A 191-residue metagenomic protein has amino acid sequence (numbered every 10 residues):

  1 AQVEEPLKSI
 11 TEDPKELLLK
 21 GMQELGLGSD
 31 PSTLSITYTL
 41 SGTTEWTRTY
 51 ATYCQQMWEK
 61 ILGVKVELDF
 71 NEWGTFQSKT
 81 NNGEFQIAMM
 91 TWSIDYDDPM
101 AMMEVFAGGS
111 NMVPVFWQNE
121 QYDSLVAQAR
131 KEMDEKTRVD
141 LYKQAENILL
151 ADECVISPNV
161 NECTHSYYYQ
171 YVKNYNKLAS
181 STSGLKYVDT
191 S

Functional and structural regions predicted by a protein language model:
A1-Q56, K60, Q144: Append "and occasionally in soluble cytosolic enzymes with long acidic Gly/Pro-rich linkers
S9-E12, N71, W117, M133: Short coil/turn linker and secondary-structure boundary residues
I36, V66-L68: Generic structural signal for residues in well-ordered beta-strands
L40-G42, E72, N161-C163: A mature extracytoplasmic/lumenal domain signature
W46-Q56, Q77-S191: Detector for C-terminal structural segments
L68-S78: Short helix-initiation/N-cap motifs at beta->coil->alpha
